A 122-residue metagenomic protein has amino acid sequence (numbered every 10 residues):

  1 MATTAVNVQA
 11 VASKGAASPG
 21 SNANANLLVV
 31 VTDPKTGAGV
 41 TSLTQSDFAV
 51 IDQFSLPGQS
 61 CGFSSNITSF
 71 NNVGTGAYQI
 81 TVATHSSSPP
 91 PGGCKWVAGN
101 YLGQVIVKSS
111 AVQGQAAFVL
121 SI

Functional and structural regions predicted by a protein language model:
M1-S21: Short, compositionally biased P/S/T/A/G/V-rich stretches that sit at domain boundaries
V11-A17, S64-N72: Short amphipathic beta-strand and strand-loop transition segments with alternating hydrophobic
S18-A38: Beta-strand-rich structural segments
L27-V29, Y78-I80, G103: Hydrophobic residues positioned within well-ordered beta-strands of beta-sheet architectures
G37-S65: Short, surface-exposed alpha-helix to beta-strand junction/turn motifs within ectodomains of secreted and cell-envelope
N72-G99: Aromatic sugar-binding surface patches on proteins that engage polysaccharides or sugar-phosphate polymers
V105-V107: Conserved structural position at the C-terminal beta-strand of extracellular beta-sandwich adhesion modules
S109-I122: Edge beta-strands of extracellular beta-sandwich domains
